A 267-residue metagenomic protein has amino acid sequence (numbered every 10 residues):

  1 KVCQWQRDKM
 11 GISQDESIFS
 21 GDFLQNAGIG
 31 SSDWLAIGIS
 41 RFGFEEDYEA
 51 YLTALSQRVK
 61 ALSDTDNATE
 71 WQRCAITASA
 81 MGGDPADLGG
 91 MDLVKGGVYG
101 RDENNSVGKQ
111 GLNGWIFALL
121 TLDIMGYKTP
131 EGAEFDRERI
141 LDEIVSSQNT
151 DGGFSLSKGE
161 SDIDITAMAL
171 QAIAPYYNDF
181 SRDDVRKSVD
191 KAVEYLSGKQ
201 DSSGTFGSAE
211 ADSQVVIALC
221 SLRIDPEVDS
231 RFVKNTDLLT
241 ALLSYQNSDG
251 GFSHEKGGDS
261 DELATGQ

Functional and structural regions predicted by a protein language model:
K1-D15, E45-D66, D84-N104, T129-S147 (+2 more regions): Extended, well-ordered alpha-helical scaffold segments
E16-E46, D64-A86, S106-R137, T150-S188 (+2 more regions): An alpha-helical repeat/solenoid feature that recognizes helix-turn-helix modules
L238, N247, G257-D259: Membrane-proximal extracellular "stem/stalk" segments of glycoproteins immediately N-terminal to a transmembrane helix
